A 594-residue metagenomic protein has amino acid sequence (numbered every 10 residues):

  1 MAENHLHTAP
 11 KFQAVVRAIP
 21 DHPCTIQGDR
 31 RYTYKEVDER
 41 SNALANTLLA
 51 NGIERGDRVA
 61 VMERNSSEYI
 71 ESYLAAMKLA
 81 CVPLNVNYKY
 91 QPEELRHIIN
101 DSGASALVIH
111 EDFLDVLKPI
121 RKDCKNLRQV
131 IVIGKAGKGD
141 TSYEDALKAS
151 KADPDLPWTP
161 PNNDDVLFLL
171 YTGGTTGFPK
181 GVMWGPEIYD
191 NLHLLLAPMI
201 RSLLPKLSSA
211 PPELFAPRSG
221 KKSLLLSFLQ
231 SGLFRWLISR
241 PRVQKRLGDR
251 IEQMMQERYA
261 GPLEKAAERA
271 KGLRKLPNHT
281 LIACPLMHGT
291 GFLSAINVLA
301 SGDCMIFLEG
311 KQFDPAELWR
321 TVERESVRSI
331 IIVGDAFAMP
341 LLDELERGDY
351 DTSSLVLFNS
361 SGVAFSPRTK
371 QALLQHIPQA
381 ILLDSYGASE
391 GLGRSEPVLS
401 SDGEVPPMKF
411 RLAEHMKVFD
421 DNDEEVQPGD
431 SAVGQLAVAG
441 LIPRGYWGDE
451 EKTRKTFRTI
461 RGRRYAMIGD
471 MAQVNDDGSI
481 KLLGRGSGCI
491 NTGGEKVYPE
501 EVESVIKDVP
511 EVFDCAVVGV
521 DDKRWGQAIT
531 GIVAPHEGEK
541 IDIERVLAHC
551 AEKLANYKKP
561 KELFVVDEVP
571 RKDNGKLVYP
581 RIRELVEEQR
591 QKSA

Functional and structural regions predicted by a protein language model:
M1-L6, T141-V166: Flexible, low-complexity linker/hinge segments
R30, A45-Y90, K496: Conserved AMP-binding/adenylate-forming
A50-N51, K78-A149, T159-P160, E537-E539: Structural core segment of the AMP-binding/adenylate-forming
E68, Y90, R96, L107-I109 (+9 more regions): AMP-binding/adenylate-forming catalytic core of the ANL superfamily
I109-K118, G220-K221, R235-W236, P241-R250 (+5 more regions): Adenylate-forming
A152-Y171, F178, R201, K265-T280: Conserved pre-ATP/AMP-binding loop-to-beta segment of ANL
D190-H279, H288-S329: Conserved AMP-binding/adenylation subdomain of ANL enzymes
D303, L308, E323, V333-A336 (+4 more regions): Conserved AMP-binding/adenylate-forming
